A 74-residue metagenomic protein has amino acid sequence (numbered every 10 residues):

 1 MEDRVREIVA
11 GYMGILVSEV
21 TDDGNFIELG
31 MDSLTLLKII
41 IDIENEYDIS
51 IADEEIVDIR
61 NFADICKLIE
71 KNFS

Functional and structural regions predicted by a protein language model:
M1-S18, N72-S74: Thiotemplate assembly-line natural product biosynthesis machinery
D3, S18, I27, L37 (+1 more regions): Residues in well-ordered alpha-helical elements
I8-A10, D42, D64: General helical structural elements
A10-E28, Y47-D58: Phosphopantetheine carrier-protein modules
S33-I39: Amphipathic alpha-helical interaction surfaces in cytosolic regulatory modules
I40, D48-A52, I56-S74: C-terminal structural segments of small proteins and small subunits
